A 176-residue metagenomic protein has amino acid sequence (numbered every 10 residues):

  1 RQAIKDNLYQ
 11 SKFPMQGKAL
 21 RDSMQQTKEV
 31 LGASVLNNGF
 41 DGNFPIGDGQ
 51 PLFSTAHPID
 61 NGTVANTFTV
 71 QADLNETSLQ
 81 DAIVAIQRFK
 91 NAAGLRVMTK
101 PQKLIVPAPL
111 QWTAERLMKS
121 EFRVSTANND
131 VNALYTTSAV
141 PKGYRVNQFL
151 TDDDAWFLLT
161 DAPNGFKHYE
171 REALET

Functional and structural regions predicted by a protein language model:
R1, N37, V106-P109: Helix N-cap / beta->alpha transition motif
R1-S23, V30-A33: Flexible, glycine/threonine- and acidic-rich loop/arm segments that mediate assembly and lattice contacts in viral
A3-I4, N43, P51-L52: Residue-level preference for alpha-helix termini and adjacent loops
D6, N38, I46, S54-T55 (+1 more regions): Generic structural "secondary-structure junction" signal
F13-Q16, V30, N37, R116 (+2 more regions): General N-terminal targeting signals
P14-K28, Q80-I83, Q87, M118: Short, well-ordered alpha-helical packing segments
E29-D48: Short, glycine/acidic-rich hinge or "gate" loops at secondary-structure transitions that mediate conformational
P51-A92, M98-K103, P109-T176: Sequence/fold signature of self-assembling virion shell proteins
